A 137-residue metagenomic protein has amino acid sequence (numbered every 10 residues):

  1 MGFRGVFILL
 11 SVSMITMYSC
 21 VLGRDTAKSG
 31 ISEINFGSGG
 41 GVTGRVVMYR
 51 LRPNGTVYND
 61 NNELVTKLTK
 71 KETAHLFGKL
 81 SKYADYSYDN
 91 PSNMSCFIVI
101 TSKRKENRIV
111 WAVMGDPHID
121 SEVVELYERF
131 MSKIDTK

Functional and structural regions predicted by a protein language model:
M1-C20: Sec-dependent bacterial lipoprotein signal peptides
C20-G39, K71-E72, Y83-K137: Short, well-ordered, aromatic-rich surface patches in folded extracellular/luminal domains
G37-N59: N-terminal secretory signal peptides
V46-M48, V65, R108-I109: Well-ordered beta-strand positions in beta-sheet-rich domains
G55-N62, K105-W111: Short, well-ordered strand-loop elements centered on a beta-strand within folded domains, enriched for acidic residues
V57-S87: A short-motif feature that recognizes glycine-rich, charge-decorated loops that bind or process nucleotide phosphates
